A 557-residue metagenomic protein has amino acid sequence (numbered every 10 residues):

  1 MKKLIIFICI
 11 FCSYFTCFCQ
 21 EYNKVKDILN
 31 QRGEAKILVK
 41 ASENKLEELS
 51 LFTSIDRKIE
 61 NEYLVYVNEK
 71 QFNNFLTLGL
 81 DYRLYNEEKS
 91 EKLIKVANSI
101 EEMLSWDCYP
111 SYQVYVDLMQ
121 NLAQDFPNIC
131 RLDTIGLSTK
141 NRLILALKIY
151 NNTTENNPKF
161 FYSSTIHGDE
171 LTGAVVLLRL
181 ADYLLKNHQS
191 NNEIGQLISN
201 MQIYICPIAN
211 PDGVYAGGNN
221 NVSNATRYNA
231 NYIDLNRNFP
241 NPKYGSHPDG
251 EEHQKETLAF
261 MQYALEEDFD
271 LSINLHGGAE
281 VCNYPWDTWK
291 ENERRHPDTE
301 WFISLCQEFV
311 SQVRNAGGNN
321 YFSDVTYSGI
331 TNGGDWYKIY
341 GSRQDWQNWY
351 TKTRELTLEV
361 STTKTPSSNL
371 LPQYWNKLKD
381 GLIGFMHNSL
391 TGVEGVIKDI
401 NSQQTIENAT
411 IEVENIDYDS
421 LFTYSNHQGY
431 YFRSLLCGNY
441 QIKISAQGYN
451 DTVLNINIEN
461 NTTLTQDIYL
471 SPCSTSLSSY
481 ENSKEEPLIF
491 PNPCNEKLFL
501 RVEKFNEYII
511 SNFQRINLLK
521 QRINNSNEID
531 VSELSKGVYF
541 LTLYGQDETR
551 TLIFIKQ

Functional and structural regions predicted by a protein language model:
F18, E481-Q557: C-terminal outer-membrane/trafficking sorting elements
T154-Q307, S311-N315, N319, Q347-W349 (+1 more regions): Active-site/substrate-binding loop(s) of hydrolase catalytic cores
S272-R295, S328-H387: Active-site-adjacent mobile loop/cap segments within catalytic or ligand-binding domains
V393-I400, G429, I468: A short, amphipathic beta-strand motif
N401, Y469-F490: Residue-level detector of functionally pivotal "anchor" positions at catalytic/ligand-binding pockets or at interdomain
T405, V413-L436, I456: Short, acidic Ser/Thr/Gly-rich low-complexity loop/linker segments typical of extracellular and cell-surface proteins
G429, G438-G448: A short, solvent-exposed beta-strand micro-motif common in secreted/extracellular proteins
Q447-C473, I555-Q557: Structured interaction patches on ligand/partner-binding surfaces of diverse proteins
